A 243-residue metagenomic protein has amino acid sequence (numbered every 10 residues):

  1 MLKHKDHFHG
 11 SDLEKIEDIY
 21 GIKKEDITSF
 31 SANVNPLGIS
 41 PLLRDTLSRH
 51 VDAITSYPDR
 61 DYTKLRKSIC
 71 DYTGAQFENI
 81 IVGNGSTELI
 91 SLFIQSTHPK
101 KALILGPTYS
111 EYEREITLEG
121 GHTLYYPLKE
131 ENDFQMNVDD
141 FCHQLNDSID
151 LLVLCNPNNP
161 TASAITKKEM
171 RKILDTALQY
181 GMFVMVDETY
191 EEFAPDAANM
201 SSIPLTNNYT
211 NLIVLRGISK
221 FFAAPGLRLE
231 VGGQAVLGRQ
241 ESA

Functional and structural regions predicted by a protein language model:
M1-S56: N-terminal "arm"/small-domain region of PLP-dependent enzymes with the aminotransferase-like
E25-D26, Q76-I80, K101, E188 (+1 more regions): Short acidic capping loops at alpha-helix termini that bridge into adjacent secondary structure
P58, C70-L92: Short loop-beta-helix segment that forms the pyridoxal 5′-phosphate
D61, N207-A243: Conserved core segment of the aminotransferase class I/II
I69, I116-T117, A177: Short hydrophobic alpha-helical segments of the AMP-binding
G85-P99, Y190, A194-P195, L205: Glycine/small-residue-rich loop that forms an oxyanion/phosphate-binding "nest" at active or ligand-binding sites
Q95-L154: PLP-dependent aminotransferase-like
Q135-S148, P160-V184, E188-A224: Active-site pre-lysine segment of PLP-dependent enzymes
